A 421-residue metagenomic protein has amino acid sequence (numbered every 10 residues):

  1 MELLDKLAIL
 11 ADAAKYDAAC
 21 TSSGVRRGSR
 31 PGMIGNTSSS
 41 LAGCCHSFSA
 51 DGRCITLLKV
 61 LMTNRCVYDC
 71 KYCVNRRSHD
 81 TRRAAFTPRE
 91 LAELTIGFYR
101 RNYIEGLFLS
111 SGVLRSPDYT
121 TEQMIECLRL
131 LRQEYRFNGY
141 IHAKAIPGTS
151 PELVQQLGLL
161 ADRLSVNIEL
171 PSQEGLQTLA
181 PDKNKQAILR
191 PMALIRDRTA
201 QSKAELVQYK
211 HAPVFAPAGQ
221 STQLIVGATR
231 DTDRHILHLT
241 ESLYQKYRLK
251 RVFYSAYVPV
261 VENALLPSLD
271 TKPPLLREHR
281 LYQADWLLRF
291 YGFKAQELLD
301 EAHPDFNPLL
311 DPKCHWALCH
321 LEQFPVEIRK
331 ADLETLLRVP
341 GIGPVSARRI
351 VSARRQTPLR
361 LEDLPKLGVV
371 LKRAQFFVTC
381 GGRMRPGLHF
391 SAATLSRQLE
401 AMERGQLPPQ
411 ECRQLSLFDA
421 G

Functional and structural regions predicted by a protein language model:
M1-R65, V370, V378, R383-P409 (+1 more regions): Flexible, acidic/Gly-rich N-terminal and inter-domain linker regions that tether and position cofactor-handling modules
L57, C70, L109, V166 (+3 more regions): Conserved, mostly hydrophobic/aromatic
V60-R89: Canonical Radical SAM [4Fe-4S] cluster-binding loop centered on the CxxxCxxC motif and its immediate flanking residues
V67-D69, A85, F98-F108: Short, flexible active-site-proximal loops enriched in glycine and acidic residues
A92, G97, R115-L298: Conserved AdoMet/S-adenosylmethionine-binding subsite of the radical SAM
L265-L337, R373-G421: Long, highly charged, low-complexity intrinsically disordered interaction regions that mediate electrostatic DNA/RNA
A353-R354: Residue-level signature of tetratricopeptide-repeat
